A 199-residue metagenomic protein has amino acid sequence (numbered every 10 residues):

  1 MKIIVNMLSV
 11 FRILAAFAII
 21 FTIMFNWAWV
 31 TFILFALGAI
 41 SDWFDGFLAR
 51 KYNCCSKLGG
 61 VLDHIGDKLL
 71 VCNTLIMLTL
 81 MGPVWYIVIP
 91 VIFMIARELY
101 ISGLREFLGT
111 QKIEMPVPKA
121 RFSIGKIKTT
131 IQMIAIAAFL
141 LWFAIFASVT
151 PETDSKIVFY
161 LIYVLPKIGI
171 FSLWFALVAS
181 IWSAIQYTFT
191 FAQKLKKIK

Functional and structural regions predicted by a protein language model:
K2-I3, S9, I13, I20-F21 (+2 more regions): A feature for the membrane-embedded catalytic helix bundles of lipid/isoprenoid biosynthetic enzymes
I19-W27: Short, hydrophobic transmembrane alpha-helix segments
F25, N53-C54: Membrane-interface helix caps and helix-loop-helix hairpins in membrane proteins
